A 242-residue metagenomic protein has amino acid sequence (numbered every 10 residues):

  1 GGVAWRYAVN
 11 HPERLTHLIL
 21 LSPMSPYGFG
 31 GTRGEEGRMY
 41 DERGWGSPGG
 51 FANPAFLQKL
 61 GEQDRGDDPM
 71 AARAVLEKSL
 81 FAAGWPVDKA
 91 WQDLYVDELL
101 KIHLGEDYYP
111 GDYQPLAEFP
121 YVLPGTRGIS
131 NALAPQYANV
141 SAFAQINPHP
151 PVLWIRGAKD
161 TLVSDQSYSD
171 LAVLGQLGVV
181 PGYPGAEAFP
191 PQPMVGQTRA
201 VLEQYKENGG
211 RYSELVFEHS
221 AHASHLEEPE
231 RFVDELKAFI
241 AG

Functional and structural regions predicted by a protein language model:
G1-R38: Conserved hydrolase catalytic core segment
G2-A4, P26-F29, T161-S164, H222-H225: Short catalytic/ligand-binding loop motif for oxyanion handling, primarily in non-cytosolic enzymes, centered on
L15-T16, R211-Y212, S220: Core-facing hydrophobic residues within beta-strands of well-ordered domains
I19, L153-I155, L215: Hydrophobic/aromatic beta-strand patches that form the interior of the parallel beta-sheet core in alpha/beta enzyme
G37-Q197: Alpha/beta-hydrolase
A144-P148, V201-E214: A structural motif corresponding to the C-terminal end of an alpha-helix and its immediate exit/capping segment
V180-P190, F217-P229, V233: Catalytic histidine-centered segment of alpha/beta-hydrolase-like enzymes
E235-G242: C-terminal alpha-helix
